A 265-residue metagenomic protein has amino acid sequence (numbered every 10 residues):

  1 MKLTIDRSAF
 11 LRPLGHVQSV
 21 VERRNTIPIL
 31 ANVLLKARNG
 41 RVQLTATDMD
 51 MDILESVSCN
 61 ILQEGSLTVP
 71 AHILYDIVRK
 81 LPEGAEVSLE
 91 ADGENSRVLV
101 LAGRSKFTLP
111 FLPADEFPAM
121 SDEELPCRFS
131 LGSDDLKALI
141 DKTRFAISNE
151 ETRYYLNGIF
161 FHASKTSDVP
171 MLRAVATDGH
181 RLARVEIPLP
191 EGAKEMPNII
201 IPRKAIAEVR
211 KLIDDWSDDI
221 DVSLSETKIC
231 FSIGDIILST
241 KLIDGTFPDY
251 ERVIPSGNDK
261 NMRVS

Functional and structural regions predicted by a protein language model:
M1-S265: Structural preference for solvent-exposed beta-strand-turn elements and adjacent flexible terminal/loop segments within
